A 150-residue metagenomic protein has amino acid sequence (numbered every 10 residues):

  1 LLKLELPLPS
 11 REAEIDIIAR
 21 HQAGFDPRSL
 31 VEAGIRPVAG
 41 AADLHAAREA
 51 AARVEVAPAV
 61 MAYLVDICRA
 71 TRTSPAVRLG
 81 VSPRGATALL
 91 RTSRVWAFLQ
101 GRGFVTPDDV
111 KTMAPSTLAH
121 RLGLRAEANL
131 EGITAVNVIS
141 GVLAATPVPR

Functional and structural regions predicted by a protein language model:
L1-D66: Conserved AAA+ ATPase core "coupling" helix
R28, T71-R150: C-terminal engagement/docking regions of AAA+ P-loop ATPases
